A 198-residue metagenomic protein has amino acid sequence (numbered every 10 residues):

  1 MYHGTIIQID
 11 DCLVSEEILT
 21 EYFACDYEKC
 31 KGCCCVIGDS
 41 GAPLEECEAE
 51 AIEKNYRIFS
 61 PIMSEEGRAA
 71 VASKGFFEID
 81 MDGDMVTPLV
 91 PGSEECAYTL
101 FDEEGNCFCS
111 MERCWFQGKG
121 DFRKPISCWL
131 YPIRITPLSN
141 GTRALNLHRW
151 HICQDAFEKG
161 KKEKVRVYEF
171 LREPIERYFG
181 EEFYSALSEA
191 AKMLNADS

Functional and structural regions predicted by a protein language model:
M1-S198: Short loop/turn segments that flank or connect secondary-structure elements
